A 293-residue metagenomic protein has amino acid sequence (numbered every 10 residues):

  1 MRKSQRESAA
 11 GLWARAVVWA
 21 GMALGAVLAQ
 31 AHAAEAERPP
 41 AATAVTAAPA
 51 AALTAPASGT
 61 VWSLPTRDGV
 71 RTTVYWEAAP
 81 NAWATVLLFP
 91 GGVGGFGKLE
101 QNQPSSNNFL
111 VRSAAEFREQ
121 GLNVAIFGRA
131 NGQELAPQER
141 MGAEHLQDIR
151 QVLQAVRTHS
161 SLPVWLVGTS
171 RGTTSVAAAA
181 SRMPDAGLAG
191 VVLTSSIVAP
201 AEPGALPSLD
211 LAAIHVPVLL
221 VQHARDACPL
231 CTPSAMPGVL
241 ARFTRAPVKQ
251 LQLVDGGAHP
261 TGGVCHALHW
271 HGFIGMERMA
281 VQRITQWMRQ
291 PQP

Functional and structural regions predicted by a protein language model:
R15-V27: Bacterial N-terminal signal peptides
P39-N81: N-terminal cap/lid segment of alpha/beta-hydrolase-fold proteins
A79-E116: Short, surface-exposed "cap/lid" segments of acyl-processing enzymes
F109, A136-H159: Alpha/beta-hydrolase active-site loop
A114-Q133: Conserved alpha/beta-hydrolase
Q154-A155, S161-A212: Primarily recognizes the serine-hydrolase "nucleophile elbow" in alpha/beta-hydrolase and SGNH/GDSL folds
S195-L253: The feature captures the conserved acid-bearing segment of alpha/beta-hydrolase catalytic domains
V248-P293: C-terminal catalytic histidine-bearing segment of alpha/beta-hydrolase fold enzymes
